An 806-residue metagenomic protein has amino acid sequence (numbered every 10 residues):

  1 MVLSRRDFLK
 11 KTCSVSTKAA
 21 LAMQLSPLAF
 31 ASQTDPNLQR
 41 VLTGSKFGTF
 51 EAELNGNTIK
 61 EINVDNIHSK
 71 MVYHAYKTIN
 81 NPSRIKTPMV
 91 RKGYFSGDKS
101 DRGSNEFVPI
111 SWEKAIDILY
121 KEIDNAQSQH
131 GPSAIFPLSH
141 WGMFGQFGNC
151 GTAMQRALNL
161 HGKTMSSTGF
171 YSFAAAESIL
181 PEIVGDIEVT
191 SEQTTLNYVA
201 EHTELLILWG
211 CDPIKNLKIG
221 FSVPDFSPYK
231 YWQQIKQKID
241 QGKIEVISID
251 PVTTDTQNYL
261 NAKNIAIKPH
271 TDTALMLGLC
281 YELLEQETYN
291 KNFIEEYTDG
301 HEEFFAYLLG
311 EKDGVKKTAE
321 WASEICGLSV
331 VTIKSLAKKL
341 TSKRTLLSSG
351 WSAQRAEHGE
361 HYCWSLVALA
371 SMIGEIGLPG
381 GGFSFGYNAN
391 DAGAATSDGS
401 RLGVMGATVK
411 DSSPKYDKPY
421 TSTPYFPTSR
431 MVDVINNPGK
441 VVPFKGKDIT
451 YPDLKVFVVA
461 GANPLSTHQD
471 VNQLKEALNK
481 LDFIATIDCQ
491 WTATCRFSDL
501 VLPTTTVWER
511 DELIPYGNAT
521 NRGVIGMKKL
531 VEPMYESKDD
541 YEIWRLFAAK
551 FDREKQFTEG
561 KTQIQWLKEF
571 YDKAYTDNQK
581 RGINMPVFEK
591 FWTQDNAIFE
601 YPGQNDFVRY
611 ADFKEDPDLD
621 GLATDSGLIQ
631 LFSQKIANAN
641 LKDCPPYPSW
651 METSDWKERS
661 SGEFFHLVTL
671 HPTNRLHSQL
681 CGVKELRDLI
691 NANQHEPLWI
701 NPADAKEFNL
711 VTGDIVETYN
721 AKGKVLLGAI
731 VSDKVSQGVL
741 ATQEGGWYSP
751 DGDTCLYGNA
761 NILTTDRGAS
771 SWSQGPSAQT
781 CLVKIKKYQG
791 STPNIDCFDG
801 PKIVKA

Functional and structural regions predicted by a protein language model:
V2-T288, S329, L546-F547, K706 (+1 more regions): N-terminal export/assembly segments and adjacent metallocofactor-ligating motifs of anaerobic energy-metabolism
A19-M23, S166, Y289-N292, I333-K334 (+9 more regions): Acidic/polar loop patches that form or flank catalytic/metal-binding clefts of enzymes that bind anionic ligands
Y94-K114, T288-V330, L530-A623, G627 (+2 more regions): N-terminal leader/propeptide and maturation segments of large enzyme subunits in energy/redox metabolism and hydrolases
G103, C211-P213, Y259-N261, G300-H301 (+3 more regions): Flexible glycine/proline-enriched surface loops and loop-helix/loop-strand junctions
C150-K236, Q241-I249, T273-L277, S371-R496 (+3 more regions): Extended redox/cofactor-interaction regions of prokaryotic respiratory oxidoreductases
L279, D299-R430: Active-site phosphate/pyrophosphate-binding segments
W508-P533, I543-W544, A548, D552 (+1 more regions): Glycine/threonine-rich phosphate-binding loop and adjacent beta-strand/alpha-helix elements that clamp
L530, K538-Q594, H677-S678, V683-L698 (+1 more regions): Long, contiguous, secondary-structure-rich segments that constitute the structural scaffold of globular domains
